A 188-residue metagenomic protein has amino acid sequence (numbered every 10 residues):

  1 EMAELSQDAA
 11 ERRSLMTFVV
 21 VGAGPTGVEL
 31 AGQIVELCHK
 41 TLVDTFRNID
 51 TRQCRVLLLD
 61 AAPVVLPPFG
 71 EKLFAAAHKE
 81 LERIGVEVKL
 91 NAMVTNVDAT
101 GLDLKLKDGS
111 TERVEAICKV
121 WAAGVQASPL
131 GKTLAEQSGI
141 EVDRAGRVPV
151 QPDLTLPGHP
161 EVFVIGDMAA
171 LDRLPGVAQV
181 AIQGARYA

Functional and structural regions predicted by a protein language model:
E1-Q7, E115-R186: FAD-site-proximal beta/loop scaffold in flavoenzymes
E1-V21, L37, L104, D108-G109 (+1 more regions): FAD-binding core/adjacent interface of flavoenzyme oxidoreductases
A10-R13, D50, R113, L156: Short, flexible hinge/linker loops that cap or flank conserved catalytic cores
S14-F18, L30-T95: Rossmann-like dinucleotide-binding cores of NAD(P)H-dependent redox enzymes
A23, A61, D167: Cofactor-binding loop segments of dinucleotide-utilizing enzymes, especially the Rossmann-like FAD- and NAD(P)+-binding
T26: Hydrophobic/small residue at the entry helix of a nucleotide-binding pocket
V94-V97, I140: Short, exposed beta-strand/loop patches in secreted or surface proteins that constitute
V97-R113: Conserved beta-strand-loop-beta-strand element in the redox core of flavoprotein oxidoreductases
